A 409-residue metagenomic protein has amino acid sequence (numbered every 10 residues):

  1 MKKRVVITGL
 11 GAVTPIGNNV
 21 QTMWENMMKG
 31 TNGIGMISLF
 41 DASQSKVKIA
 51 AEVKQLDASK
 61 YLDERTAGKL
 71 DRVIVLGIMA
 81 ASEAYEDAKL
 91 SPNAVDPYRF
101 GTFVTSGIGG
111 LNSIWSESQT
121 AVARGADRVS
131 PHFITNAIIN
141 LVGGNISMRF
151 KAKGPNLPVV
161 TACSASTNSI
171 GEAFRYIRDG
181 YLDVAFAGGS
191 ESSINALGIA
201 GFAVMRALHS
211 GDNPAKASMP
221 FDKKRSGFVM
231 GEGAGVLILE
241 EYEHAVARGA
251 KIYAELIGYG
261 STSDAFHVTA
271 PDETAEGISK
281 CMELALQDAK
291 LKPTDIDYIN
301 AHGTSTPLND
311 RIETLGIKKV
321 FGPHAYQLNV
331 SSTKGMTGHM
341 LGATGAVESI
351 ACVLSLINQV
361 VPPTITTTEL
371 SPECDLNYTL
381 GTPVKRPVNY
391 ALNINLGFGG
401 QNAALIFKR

Functional and structural regions predicted by a protein language model:
R4-T8, G35, N213-A289, Y298: Condensing-enzyme catalytic core mediating Claisen C-C bond formation in acyl metabolism
I7, M23-W24, M28-T161, S190-I199 (+1 more regions): Conserved beta-ketoacyl condensing-enzyme motif
Q21-M28, N112-A126, Y176-D179, I199-D212 (+3 more regions): A glycine- and small-aliphatic-rich helix-loop capping segment at beta-alpha/alpha-beta transitions that lines
G77-L90, I139-G143, S147-E191, V229-A250 (+2 more regions): Active-site-proximal alpha-helical scaffold in enzymes
A84-D96, A245-A250, M282-Y298, V320-H324: Phosphate/pyrophosphate-binding loops at sites that engage ATP/ADP/AMP, CoA/4′-phosphopantetheine, polyphosphate
A123-S130, G171, R175, E191-A247 (+2 more regions): Glycine-/small-residue-rich "gating" segment that lines the acyl/pantetheine channel and substrate pocket
V129-I134, G154-T161, D222-S226, L328-H339 (+1 more regions): Short pre-catalytic strand/loop immediately N-terminal to key active-site residues, enriched for Gly-Thr
Y181-S226, Y259-E273, G303-D310, Q327-N377: Acyl-CoA/ACP chain-elongation machinery
